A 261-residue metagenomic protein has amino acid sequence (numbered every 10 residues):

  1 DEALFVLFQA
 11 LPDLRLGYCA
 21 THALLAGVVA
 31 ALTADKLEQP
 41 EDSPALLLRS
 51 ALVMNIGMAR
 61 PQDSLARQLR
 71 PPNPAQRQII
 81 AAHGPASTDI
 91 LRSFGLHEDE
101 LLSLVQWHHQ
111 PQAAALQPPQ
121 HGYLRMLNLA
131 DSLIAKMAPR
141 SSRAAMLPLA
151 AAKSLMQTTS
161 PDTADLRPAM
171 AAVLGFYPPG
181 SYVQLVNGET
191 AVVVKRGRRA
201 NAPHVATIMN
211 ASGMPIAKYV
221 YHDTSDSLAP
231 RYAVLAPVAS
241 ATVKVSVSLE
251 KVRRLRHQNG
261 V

Functional and structural regions predicted by a protein language model:
D1-A3, P12, C19, A31-E38 (+11 more regions): Generic ordered-secondary-structure signal
D1-A81, T88, R92: Acidic/His-rich, divalent-metal-binding segments that scaffold phosphate/diphosphate chemistry
A26, R49-R60, A75-M170, F176-P178 (+3 more regions): Alpha-helical scaffolding flanking metal-ion-dependent phosphate/phosphodiester catalytic sites
L69-P74, L127-N128, H257-V261: Short N-terminal helix-initiation segments at or just after the protein's N-terminus
M137, S141-V261: Terminal helices and disordered tails flanking the catalytic cores of nucleotide-processing hydrolases
